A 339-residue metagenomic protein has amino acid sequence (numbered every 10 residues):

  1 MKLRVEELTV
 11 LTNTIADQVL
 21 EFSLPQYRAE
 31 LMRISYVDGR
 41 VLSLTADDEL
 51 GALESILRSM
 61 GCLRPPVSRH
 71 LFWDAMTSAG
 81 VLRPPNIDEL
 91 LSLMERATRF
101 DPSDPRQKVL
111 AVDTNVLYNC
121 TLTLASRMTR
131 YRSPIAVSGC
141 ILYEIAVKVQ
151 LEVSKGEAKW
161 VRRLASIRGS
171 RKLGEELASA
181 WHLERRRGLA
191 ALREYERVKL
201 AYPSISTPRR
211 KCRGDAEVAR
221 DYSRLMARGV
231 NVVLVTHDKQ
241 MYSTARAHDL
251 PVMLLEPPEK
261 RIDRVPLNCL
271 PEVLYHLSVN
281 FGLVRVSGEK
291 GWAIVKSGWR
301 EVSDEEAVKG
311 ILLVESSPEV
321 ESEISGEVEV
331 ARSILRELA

Functional and structural regions predicted by a protein language model:
M1-V112, V116-N231, Q240-A339: Feature 3881 marks metal-assisted phosphotransfer/nuclease machinery and their flanking interaction elements
L234-V235: Conserved SAM-binding loop
